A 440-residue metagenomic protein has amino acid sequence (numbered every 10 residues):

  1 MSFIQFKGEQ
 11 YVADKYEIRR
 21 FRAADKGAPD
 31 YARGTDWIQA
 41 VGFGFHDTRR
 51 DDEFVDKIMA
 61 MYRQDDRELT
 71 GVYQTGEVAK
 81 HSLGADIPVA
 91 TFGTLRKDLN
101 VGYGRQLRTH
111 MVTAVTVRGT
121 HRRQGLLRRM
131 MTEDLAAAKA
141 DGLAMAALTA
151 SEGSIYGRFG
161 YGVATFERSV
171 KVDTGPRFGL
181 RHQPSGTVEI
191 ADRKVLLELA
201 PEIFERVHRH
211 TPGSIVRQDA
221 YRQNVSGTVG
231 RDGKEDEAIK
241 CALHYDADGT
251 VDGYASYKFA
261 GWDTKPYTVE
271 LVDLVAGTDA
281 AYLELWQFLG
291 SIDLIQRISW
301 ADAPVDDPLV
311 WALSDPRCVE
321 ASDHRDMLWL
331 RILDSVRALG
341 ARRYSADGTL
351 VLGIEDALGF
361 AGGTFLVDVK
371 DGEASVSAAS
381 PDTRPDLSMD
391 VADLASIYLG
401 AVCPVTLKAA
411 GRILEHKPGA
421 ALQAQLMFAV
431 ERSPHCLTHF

Functional and structural regions predicted by a protein language model:
M1-G42, H46-R49, P184-F440: Intrinsically disordered, low-complexity, positively biased terminal segments
G44-V101, S214-C241, A338-A341: Active-site rim helix/loop that mediates acceptor-substrate recognition in acyltransferases
P88-A90, T165, G253: A structural microfeature
D98-V112, R122, W262-V269: A conserved beta-turn-beta hairpin within the catalytic core of GNAT-like acetyltransferases that forms part
A114-K139, T278-G290: Conserved acetyl-CoA-binding loop-helix of GNAT-fold acetyltransferases
M131, A136-A150, D293-P304: Conserved GNAT acetyl-CoA-binding A-motif
K139-A144, A150-S169, E284, V305-A321: Conserved active-site alpha-helix within GNAT-family acetyltransferase domains
